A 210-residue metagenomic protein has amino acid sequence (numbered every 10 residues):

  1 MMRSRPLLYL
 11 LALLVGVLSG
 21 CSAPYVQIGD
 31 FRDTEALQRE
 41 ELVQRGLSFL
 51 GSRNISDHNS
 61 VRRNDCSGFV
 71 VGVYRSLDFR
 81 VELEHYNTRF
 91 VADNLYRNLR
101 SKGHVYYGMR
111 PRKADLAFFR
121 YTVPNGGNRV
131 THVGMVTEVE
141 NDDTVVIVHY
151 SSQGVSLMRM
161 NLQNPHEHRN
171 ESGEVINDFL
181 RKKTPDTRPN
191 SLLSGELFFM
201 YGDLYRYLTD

Functional and structural regions predicted by a protein language model:
M1-Y9: Bacterial N-terminal signal peptides that target proteins for export
L14-V15: Residue-level signal for mature regions of secreted extracellular proteins and peptides
L18-G20: C-terminal motif of bacterial Sec signal peptides marking the signal peptidase cleavage site
S22-T88, R100, R188-D210: N-terminal capping segments
D30-F31, G127-D210: Aromatic- and glycine-rich peptidoglycan recognition patches
F31, E82-M158: ...with weaker cross-activation on analogous glycine-rich loops/strands in unrelated enzymes
R62, C66, R89-F90, N94 (+3 more regions): Solvent-exposed, non-transmembrane amphipathic alpha-helical segments
